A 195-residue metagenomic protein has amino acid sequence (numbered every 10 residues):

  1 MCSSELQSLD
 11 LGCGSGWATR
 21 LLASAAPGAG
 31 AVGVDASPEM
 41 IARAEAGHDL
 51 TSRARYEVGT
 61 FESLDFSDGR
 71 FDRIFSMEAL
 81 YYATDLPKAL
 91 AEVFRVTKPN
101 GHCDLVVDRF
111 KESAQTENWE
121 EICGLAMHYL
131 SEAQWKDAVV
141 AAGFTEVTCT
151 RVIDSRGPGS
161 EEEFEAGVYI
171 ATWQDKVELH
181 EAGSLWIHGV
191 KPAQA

Functional and structural regions predicted by a protein language model:
M1-S3: Short, small-residue-biased leader/transition segments that mark boundaries at the very start of proteins
S8-S63: Class I SAM-dependent methyltransferase SAM/SAH-binding core
E62-R73: A short acidic, Gly/Pro-enriched loop at the edge of an enzyme's catalytic core that lines a small-molecule cofactor
R73-D85: A short SAM/SAH-binding and catalytic strip from SAM-dependent methyltransferases
P87-P99: A short glycine-rich, Lys/Arg-flanked "PGG" loop and its adjoining helix->strand segment in the class I
N100-V107: Conserved beta-strand signature within the Rossmann-like core of class I S-adenosyl-L-methionine
V107-A126: Short, glycine-/aromatic-enriched active-site segment of Class I SAM-dependent methyltransferases
M127-G143: Short alpha-helix
